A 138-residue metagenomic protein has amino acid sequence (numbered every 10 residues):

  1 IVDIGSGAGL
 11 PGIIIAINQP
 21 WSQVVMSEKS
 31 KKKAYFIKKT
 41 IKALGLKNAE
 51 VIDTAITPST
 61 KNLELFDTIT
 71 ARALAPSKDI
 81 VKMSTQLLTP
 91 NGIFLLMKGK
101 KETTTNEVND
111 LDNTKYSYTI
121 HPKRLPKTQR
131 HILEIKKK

Functional and structural regions predicted by a protein language model:
I1-A71: Conserved SAM/SAH cofactor-binding pocket of Class I
G7, L74-P76, K100: Short glycine-rich anion-binding loops that position phosphate/pyrophosphate groups of nucleotides and phosphorylated
Q23, N48-E50, I93, T114-T119: Conserved beta-strand segments of alpha/beta enzyme cores
V25, K100-K138: Active-site capping/gating segments
K38, V81-S84, E107-N109: Short amphipathic alpha-helical segments
A71-K78, T85: Alpha-helical transmembrane segments of helical membrane proteins, especially in multi-pass transport, channel
V81-I93: A short glycine-rich, Lys/Arg-flanked "PGG" loop and its adjoining helix->strand segment in the class I
N91-E102: Conserved beta-strand signature within the Rossmann-like core of class I S-adenosyl-L-methionine
